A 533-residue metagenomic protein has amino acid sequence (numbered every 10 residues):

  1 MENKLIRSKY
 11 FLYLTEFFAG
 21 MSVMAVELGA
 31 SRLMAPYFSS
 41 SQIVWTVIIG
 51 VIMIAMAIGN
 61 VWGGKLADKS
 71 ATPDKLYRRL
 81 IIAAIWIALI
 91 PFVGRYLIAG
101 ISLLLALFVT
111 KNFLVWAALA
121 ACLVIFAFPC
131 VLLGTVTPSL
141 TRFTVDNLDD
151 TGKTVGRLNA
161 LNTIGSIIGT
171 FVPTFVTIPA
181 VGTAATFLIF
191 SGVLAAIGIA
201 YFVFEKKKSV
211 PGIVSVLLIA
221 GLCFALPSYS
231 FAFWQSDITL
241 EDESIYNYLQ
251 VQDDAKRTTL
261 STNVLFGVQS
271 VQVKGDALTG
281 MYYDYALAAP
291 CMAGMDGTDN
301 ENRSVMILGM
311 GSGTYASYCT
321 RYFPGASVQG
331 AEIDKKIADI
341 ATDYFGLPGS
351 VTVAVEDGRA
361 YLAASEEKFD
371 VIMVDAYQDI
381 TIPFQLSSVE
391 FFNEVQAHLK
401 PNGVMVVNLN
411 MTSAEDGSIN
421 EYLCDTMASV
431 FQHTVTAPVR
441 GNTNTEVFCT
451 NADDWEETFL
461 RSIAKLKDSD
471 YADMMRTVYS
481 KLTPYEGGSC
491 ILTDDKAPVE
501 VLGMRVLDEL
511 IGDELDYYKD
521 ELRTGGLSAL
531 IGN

Functional and structural regions predicted by a protein language model:
M1-E241, D253-K256, V264-Q269, G294-R303 (+11 more regions): Alpha-helical transmembrane segments of multi-pass membrane proteins
K208-Y282, A288-D296, V435-N533: Soluble small-group transferase modules, centered on the S-adenosyl donor enzyme superfamily
M281-A288, I340, D357, Y361 (+1 more regions): Well-ordered alpha-helical segments embedded in enzymatic catalytic cores
A341, L347: P-loop NTPase switch/communication element
S350-T352: Short, conserved active-site loop motifs that form the nucleotide-linked donor/cofactor pocket
I380-S387: Glycine/threonine-rich flexible loop motifs
